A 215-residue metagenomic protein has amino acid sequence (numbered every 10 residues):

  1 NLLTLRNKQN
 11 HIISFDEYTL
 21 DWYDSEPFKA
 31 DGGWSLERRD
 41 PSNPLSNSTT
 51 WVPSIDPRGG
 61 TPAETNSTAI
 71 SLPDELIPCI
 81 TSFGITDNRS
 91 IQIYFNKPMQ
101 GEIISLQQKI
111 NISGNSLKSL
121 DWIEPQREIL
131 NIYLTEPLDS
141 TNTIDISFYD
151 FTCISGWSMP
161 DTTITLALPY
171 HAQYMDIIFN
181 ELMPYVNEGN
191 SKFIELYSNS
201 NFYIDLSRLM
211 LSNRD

Functional and structural regions predicted by a protein language model:
N1-N47, S54-P57, T68-D215: Activation on beta-sandwich/Ig-like modules and their edge loops
